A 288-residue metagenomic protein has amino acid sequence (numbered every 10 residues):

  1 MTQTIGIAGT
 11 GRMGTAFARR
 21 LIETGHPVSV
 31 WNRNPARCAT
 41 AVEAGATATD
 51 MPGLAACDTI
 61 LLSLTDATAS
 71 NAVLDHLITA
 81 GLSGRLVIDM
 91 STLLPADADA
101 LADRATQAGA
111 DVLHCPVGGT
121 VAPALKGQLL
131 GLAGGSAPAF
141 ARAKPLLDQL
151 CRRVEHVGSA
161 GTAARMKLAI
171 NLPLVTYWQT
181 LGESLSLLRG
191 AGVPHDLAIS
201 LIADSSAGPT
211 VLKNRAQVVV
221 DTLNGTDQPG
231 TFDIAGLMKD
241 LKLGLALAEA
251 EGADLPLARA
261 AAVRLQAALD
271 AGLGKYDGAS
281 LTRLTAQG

Functional and structural regions predicted by a protein language model:
M1-L62, R85, H156: NAD(P)+-binding Rossmann beta1-loop-alpha1 motif at the extreme N-terminus of oxidoreductases
A46-T49, T79, T106-Q107, L129-G134 (+2 more regions): Short, hinge-like loop/turn segments at secondary-structure boundaries
A56-D111: Rossmann-fold NAD(P) dinucleotide-binding segment
T92-N171: Rossmann-fold dinucleotide-binding core
A163-G288: Helical "substrate-binding/catalytic lid" subdomain of Rossmann-like NAD(P)-dependent dehydrogenases/reductases
